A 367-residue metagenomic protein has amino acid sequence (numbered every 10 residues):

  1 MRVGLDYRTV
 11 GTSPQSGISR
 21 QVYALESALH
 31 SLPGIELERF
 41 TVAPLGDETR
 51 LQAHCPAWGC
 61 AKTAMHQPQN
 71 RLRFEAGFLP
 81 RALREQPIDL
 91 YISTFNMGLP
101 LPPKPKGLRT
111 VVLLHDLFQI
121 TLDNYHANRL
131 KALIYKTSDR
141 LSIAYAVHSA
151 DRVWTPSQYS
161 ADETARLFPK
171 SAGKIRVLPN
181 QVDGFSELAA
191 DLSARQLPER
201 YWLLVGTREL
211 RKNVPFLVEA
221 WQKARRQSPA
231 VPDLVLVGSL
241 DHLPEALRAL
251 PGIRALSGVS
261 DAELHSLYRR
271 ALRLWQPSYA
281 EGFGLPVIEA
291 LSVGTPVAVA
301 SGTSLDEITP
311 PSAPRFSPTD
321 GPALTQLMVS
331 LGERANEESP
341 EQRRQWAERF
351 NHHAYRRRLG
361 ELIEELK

Functional and structural regions predicted by a protein language model:
M1-K367: Carbohydrate transferase catalytic cores enriched for Leloir-type hexosyltransferases
